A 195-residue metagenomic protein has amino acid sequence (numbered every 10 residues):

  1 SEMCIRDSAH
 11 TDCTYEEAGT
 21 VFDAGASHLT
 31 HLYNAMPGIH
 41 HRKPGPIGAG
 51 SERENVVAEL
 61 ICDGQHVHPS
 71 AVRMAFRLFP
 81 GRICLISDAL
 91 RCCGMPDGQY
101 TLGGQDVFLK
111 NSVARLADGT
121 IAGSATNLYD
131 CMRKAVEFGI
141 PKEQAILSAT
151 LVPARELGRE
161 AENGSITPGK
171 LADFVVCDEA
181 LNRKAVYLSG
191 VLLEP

Functional and structural regions predicted by a protein language model:
M3-I5: Short, small-residue-biased leader/transition segments that mark boundaries at the very start of proteins
D7-T11, T30-L32, E59-I61, I86-S87: A cross-family glycoside hydrolase active-site/sugar-binding cleft signature
H10-T14, D63-V67, L181: Short beta->alpha connector loops
T14, A35-E52: Active-site loop-to-helix "anion-binding N-cap" substructures in soluble metabolic enzymes
F22-G25, F76: Non-catalytic positions within long, well-ordered alpha-helices that form the structural scaffold/packing of enzyme
S27, C84, A185: Hydrophobic "anchor" residues on beta-strands that sit immediately upstream of conserved functional sites
G45-L60, G64, A71, F76-C177: His/Asp/Glu-enriched, well-ordered alpha-helical/loop segment that forms or immediately abuts the divalent-metal
